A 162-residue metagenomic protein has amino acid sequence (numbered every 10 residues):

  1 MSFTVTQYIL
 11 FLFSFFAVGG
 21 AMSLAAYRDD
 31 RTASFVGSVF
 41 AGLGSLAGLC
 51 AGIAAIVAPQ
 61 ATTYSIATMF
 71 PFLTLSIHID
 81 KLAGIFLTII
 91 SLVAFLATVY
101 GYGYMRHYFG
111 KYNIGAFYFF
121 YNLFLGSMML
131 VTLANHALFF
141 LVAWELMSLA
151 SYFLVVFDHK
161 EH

Functional and structural regions predicted by a protein language model:
M1-Y8, A21-F119: Transmembrane helix-loop-helix hairpins at membrane boundaries of multipass inner-membrane proteins
F13, I77-H78, S91, L133 (+1 more regions): Short conserved micro-motifs on helix faces and helix-strand junctions that flank and scaffold key functional residues
F15-G19, G44-A47, I90-Y100, N122-L125 (+2 more regions): Membrane-embedded alpha-helical core segments of multi-pass
R31, A116-H162: Alpha-helical multi-pass transmembrane bundles of energy-transducing inner-membrane proteins
